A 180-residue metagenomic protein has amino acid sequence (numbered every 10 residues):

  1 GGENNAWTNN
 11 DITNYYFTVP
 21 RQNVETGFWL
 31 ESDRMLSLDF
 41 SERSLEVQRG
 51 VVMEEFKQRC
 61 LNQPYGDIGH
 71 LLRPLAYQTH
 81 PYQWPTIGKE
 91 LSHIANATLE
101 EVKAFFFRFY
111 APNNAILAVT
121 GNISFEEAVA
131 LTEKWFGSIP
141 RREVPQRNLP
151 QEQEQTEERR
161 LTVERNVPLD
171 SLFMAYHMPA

Functional and structural regions predicted by a protein language model:
G1-N23, R59-N114, F125, S138-A180: Non-catalytic beta-strand/loop surface segments
T18-R49: M16/insulysin-pitrilysin zinc metalloprotease superfamily fold
G27, L45-Q48, I94, V102 (+1 more regions): Hydrophobic/aromatic residues in well-formed alpha-helices
W29-D33, V129-F136: Short amphipathic alpha-helices in soluble, non-transmembrane regions that often serve as interface/regulatory elements
F56: Active-site-proximal, Lys/Arg-enriched surface segment that forms a nucleic-acid-binding/basic interface patch
